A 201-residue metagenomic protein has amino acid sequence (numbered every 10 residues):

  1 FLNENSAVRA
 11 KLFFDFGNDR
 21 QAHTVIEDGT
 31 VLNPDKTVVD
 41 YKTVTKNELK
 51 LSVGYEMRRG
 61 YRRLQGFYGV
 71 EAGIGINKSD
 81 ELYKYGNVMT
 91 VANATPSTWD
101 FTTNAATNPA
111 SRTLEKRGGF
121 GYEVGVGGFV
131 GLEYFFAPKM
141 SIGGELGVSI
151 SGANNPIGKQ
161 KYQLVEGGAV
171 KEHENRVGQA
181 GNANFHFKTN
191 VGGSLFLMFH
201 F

Functional and structural regions predicted by a protein language model:
L2-R112, G119-V126, Y134, P138 (+2 more regions): Gram-negative (and chloroplast) outer-membrane scaffold detector with strong preference for beta-barrel transmembrane
N93-E115, A169-K188: Flexible glycine-rich, low-complexity coil/linker segments exposed to the extracellular/periplasmic environment
F136-F201: Predominantly the C-terminal beta-signal and adjacent terminal strand-loop region of outer-membrane beta-barrel
